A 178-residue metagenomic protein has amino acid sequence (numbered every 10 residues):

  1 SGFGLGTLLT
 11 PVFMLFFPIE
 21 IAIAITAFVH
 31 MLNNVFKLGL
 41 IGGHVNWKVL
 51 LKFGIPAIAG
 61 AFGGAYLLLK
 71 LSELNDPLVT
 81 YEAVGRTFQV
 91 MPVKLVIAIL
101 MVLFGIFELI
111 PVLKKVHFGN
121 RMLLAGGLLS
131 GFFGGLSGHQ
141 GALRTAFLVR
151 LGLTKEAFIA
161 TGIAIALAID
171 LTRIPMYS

Functional and structural regions predicted by a protein language model:
S1-F17, F107-G162: Selected transmembrane alpha-helices and immediately adjacent juxtamembrane segments of polytopic inner-membrane
F13-M31, F88-L100, L128-G138: Structural signature of hydrophobic alpha-helical transmembrane segments
P18-F28, W47-V49, G152-A164: Membrane-interface alpha-helices at helix entry/exit sites of multi-pass transporters
A24-R86, L171-S178: Selective hydrophobic functional segments
N34-I41, G64-N75, M91-G119: Transmembrane helix exit motif
N46-A59, K94-V96, F118-L128, A157-I163: Cytoplasmic-side transmembrane-helix entry/capping segments in multi-pass membrane proteins
G54-A61, A98, G105, G127 (+4 more regions): Small-residue faces within membrane-embedded alpha-helices
A157-Y177: Hydrophobic alpha-helical transmembrane segments of multi-pass integral membrane proteins, especially transporters
